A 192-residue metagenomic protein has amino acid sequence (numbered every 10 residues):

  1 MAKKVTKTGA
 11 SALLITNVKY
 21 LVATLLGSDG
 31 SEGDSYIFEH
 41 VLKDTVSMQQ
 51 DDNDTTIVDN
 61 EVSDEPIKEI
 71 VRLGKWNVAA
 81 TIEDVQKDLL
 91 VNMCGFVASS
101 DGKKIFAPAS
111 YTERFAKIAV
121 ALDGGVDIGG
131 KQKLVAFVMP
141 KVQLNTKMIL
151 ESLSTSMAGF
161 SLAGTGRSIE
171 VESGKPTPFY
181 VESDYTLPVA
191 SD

Functional and structural regions predicted by a protein language model:
M1-K43, S191-D192: Polar/acidic, low-complexity leader/linker segments enriched in S/T/G and N/D
V41-D51: N-terminal structural module
D44, G74-W76, R114-I118: A generic structural signal for short beta-strands and their flanking turns/coil linkers
T56-P66, S100-I105: Short acidic (Asp/Glu) patches
D59, I67-L90, T155-I169: Oligomerization/assembly interface segments of phage tail-like spikes and tubes
E69-V71, P108-T112, I128-G129, M148-G159: Exposed beta-sheet edge/beta-hairpin loop segments within beta-rich domains
L89-L90, C94-V138: Short helix-loop boundary/capping segments
L134-D192: Mixed-charge, glycine-accented linear interaction segment located at domain edges/termini
